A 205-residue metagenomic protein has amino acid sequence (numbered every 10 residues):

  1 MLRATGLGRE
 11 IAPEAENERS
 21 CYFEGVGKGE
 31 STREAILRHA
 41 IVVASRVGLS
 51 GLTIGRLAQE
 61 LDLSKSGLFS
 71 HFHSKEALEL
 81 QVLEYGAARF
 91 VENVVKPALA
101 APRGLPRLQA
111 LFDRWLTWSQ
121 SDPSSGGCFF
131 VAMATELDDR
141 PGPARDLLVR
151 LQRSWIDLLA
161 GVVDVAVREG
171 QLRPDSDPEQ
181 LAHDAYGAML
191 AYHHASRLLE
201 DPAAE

Functional and structural regions predicted by a protein language model:
L2-V47, G51-E60, A77: Basic, helix-initiating cap at the start of DNA-binding domains
S31-V42, R46, Q59-E60, A77-A100 (+4 more regions): Alpha-helical structural segments
R33-E34, I54, L80, E84 (+7 more regions): Short, structured helix-loop boundary elements
E34, R38, S66, C128: Short alpha-helical elements of helix-turn-helix
L61-F72: Short hydrophobic/aromatic patch on the recognition helix
R107, D122-P143: Amphipathic alpha-helical segments used for helix-helix packing
F130, P141-S154, V167-E205: Hydrophobic/aromatic-rich alpha-helical bundle segments in the mid-to-C-terminal region
